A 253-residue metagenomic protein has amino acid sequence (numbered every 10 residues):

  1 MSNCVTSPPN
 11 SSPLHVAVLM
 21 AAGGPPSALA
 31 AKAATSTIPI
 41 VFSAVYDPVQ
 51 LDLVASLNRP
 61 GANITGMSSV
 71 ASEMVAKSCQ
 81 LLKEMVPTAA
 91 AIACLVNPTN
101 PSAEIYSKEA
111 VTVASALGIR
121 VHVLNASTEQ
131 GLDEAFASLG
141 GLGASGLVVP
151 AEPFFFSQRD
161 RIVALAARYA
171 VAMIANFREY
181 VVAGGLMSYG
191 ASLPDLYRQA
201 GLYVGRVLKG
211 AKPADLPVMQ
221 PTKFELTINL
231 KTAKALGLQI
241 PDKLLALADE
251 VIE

Functional and structural regions predicted by a protein language model:
M1-E253: Short hydrophobic alpha-helices and adjacent helix-cap/hinge residues
